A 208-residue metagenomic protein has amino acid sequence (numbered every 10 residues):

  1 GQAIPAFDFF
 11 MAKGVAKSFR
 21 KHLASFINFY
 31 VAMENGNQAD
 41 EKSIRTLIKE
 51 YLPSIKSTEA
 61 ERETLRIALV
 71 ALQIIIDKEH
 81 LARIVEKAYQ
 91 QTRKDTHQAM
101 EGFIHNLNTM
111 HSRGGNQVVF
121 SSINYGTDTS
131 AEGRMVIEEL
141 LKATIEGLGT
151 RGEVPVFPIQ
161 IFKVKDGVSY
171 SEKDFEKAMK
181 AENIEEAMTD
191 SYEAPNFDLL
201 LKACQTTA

Functional and structural regions predicted by a protein language model:
G1-A208: Conserved catalytic cores of very large enzyme subunits
